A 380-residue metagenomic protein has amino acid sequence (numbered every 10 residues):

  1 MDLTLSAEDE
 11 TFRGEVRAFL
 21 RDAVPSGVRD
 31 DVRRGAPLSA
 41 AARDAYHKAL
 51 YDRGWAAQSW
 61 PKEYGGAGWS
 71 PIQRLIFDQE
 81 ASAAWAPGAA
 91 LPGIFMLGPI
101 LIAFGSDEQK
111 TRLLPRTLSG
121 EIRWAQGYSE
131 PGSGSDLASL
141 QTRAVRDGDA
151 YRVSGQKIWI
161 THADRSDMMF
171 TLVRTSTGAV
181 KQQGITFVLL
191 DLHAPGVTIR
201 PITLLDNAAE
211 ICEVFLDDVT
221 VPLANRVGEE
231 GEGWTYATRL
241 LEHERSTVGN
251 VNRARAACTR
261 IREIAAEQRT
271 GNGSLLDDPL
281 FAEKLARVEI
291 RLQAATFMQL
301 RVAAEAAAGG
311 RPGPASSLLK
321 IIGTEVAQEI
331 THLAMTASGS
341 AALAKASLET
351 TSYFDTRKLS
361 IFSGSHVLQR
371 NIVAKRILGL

Functional and structural regions predicted by a protein language model:
D2, I72, I76-F77, M96 (+3 more regions): Glycine-rich phosphate/cofactor-binding loops in nucleotide/flavin-utilizing enzymes
L5, V197-Q293, L359, K375: Glycine-rich beta->alpha junctions and the first turn(s) of the following alpha-helix
V28-P37, A266, T270-P279, Q293-S347: C-terminal helix-coil-helix/basic helical segment that borders enzyme active sites and/or dimer interfaces and provides
Y51-G120, H162-M168, L292, A306-P314 (+3 more regions): Internal helix-loop-helix
G120-Y128, L172: A short, Trp-centered hydrophobic/proline-enriched beta-strand micro-motif
T142-V145: A structural signal for short hydrophobic beta-strand segments in well-ordered beta-sheet cores
D149-A150, S154-R200: A short core secondary-structure module
I158-A163, L205-D206, K358-S365: Glycine-rich phosphate/pyrophosphate-binding beta-alpha loops
